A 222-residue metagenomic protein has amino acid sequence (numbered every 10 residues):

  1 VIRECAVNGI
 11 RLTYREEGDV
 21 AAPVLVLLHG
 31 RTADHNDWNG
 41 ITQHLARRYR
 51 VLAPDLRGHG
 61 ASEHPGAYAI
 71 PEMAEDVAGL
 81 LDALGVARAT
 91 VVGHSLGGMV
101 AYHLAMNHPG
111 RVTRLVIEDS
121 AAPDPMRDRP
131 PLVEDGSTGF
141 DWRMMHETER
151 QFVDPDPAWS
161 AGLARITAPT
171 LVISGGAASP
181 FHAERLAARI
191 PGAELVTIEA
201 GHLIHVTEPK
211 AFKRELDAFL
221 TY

Functional and structural regions predicted by a protein language model:
V1-R11: N-terminal cap/lid segment of alpha/beta-hydrolase-fold proteins
I10-E63: Conserved HGGG/HGGXW glycine-rich cap/lid loop of the alpha/beta-hydrolase fold
V24, R48-R50, A87-T90, R111-R114 (+1 more regions): Structural signature of beta-strand start/N-cap positions in the alpha/beta core of ABC transporter nucleotide-binding
D37-N39, S62-A67, R127-D128, A183-E184: Conserved catalytic-core motifs of eukaryotic protein kinase domains, centered on the activation segment
E72-A89: Conserved acidic catalytic loop of the alpha/beta-hydrolase fold
A87-P125: Conserved hydrolase catalytic core segment
W142, T148-R189, T197-E199, L203-H205: Conserved serine/cysteine hydrolase catalytic core
A193-Y222: Catalytic active-site module of serine/aspartate enzymes centered on a nucleophile-bearing elbow/loop
